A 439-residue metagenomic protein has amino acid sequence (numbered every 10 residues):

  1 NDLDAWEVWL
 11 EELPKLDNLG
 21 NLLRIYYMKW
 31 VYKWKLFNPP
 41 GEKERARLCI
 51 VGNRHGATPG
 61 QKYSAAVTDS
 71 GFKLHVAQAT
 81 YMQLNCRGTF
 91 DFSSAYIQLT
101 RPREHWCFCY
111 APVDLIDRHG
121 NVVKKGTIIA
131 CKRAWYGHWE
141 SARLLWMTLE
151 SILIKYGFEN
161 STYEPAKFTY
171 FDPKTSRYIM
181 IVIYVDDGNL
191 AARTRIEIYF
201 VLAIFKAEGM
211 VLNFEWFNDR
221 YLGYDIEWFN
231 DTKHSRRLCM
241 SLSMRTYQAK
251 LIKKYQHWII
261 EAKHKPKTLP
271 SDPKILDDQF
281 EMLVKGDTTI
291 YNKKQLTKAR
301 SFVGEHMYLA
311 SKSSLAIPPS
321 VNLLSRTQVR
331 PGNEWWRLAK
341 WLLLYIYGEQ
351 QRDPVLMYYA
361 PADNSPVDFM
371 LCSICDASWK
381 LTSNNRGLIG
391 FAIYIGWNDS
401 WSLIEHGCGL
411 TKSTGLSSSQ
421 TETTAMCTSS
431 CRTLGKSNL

Functional and structural regions predicted by a protein language model:
N1-L439: Long, low-complexity, charge-biased intrinsically disordered regions
